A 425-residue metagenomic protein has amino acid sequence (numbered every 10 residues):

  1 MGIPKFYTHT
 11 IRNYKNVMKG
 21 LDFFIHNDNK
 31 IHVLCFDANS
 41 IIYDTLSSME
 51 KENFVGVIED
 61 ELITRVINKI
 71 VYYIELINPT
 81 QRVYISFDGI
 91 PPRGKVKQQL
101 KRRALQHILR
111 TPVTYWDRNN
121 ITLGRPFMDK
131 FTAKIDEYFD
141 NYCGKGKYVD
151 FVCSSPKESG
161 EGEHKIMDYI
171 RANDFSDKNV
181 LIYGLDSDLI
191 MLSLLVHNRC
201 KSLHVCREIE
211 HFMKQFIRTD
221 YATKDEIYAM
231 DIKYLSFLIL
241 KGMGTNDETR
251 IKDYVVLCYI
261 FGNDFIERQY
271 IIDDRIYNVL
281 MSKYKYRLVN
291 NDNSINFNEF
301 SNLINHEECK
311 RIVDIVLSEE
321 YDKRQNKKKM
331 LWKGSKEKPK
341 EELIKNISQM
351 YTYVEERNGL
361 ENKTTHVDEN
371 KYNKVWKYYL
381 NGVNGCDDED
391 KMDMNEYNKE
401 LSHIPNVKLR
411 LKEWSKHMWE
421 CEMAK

Functional and structural regions predicted by a protein language model:
M1-K425: Noncatalytic, typically N-terminal accessory segments of nucleic acid-processing enzymes and closely related
